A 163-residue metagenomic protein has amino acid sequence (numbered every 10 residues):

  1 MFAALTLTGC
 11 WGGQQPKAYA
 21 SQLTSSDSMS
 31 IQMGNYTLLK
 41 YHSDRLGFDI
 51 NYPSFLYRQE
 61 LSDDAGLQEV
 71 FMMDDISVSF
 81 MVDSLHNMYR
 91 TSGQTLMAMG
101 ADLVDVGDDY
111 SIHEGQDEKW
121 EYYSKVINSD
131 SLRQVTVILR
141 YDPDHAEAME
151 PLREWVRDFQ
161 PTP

Functional and structural regions predicted by a protein language model:
M1-L5: Sec-dependent N-terminal signal peptides
L7-G9: C-terminal motif of bacterial Sec signal peptides marking the signal peptidase cleavage site
W11-Q14: Bacterial signal peptide processing site
K17-L61: N-terminal "mature-domain start" segment
A18-Y19, Q59-E154: Conserved polar/disulfide-associated segments of primarily extracytoplasmic proteins
I50, S54, E150-R157: Solvent-exposed, polar/charged alpha-helical surfaces in well-ordered, non-transmembrane soluble domains, broadly
P161-P163: Short, solvent-exposed mixed-charge patches
